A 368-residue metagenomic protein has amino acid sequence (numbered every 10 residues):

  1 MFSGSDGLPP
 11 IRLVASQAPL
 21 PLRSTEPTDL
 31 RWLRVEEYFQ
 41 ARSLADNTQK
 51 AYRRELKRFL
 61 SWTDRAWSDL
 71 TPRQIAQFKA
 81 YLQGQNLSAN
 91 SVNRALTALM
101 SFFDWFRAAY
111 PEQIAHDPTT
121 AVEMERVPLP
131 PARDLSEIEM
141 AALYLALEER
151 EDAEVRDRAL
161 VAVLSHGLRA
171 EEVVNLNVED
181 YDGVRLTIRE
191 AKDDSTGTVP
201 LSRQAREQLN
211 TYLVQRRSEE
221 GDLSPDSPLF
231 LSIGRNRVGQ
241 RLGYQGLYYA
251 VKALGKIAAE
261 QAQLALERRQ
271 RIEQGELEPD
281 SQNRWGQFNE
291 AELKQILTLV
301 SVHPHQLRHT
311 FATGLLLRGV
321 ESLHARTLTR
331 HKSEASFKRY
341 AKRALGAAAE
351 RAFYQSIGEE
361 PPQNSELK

Functional and structural regions predicted by a protein language model:
M1-K368: Conserved catalytic core of the tyrosine transesterase superfamily
